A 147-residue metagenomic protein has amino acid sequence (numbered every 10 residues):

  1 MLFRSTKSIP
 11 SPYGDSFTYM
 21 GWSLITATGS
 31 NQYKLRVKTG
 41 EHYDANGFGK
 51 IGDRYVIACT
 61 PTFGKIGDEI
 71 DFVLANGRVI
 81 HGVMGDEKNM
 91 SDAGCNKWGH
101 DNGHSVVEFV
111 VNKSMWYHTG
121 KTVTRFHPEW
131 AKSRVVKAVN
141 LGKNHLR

Functional and structural regions predicted by a protein language model:
M1-R147: Solvent-exposed, well-ordered loop and adjacent helix/strand elements within mature globular domains that form
